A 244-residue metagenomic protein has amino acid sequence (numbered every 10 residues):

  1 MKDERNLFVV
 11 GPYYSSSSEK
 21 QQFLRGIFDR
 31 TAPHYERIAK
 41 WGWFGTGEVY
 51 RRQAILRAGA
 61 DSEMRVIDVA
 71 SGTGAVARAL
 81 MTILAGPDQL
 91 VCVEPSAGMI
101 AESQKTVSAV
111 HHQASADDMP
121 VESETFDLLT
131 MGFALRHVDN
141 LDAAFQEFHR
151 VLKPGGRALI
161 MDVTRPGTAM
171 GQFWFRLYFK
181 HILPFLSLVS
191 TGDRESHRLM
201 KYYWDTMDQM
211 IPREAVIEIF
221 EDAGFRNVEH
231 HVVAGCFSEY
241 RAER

Functional and structural regions predicted by a protein language model:
M1-R25: N-terminal auxiliary segments of SAM/dcSAM-dependent transferases
E19-Q22, R165-I219, A223: C-terminal alpha-helical "lid/dimerization" subdomain adjacent to the S-adenosyl-L-methionine
H34, F44-S62, A79: Conserved alpha-helix/loop element of class I SAM-dependent methyltransferases that forms part of the SAM/SAH-binding
R65-D118: Class I SAM-dependent methyltransferase SAM/SAH-binding core
D117-L129: A short acidic, Gly/Pro-enriched loop at the edge of an enzyme's catalytic core that lines a small-molecule cofactor
D127-N140: A short SAM/SAH-binding and catalytic strip from SAM-dependent methyltransferases
D142-R157: A short glycine-rich, Lys/Arg-flanked "PGG" loop and its adjoining helix->strand segment in the class I
A223-R244: Core SAM-dependent methyltransferase catalytic element
